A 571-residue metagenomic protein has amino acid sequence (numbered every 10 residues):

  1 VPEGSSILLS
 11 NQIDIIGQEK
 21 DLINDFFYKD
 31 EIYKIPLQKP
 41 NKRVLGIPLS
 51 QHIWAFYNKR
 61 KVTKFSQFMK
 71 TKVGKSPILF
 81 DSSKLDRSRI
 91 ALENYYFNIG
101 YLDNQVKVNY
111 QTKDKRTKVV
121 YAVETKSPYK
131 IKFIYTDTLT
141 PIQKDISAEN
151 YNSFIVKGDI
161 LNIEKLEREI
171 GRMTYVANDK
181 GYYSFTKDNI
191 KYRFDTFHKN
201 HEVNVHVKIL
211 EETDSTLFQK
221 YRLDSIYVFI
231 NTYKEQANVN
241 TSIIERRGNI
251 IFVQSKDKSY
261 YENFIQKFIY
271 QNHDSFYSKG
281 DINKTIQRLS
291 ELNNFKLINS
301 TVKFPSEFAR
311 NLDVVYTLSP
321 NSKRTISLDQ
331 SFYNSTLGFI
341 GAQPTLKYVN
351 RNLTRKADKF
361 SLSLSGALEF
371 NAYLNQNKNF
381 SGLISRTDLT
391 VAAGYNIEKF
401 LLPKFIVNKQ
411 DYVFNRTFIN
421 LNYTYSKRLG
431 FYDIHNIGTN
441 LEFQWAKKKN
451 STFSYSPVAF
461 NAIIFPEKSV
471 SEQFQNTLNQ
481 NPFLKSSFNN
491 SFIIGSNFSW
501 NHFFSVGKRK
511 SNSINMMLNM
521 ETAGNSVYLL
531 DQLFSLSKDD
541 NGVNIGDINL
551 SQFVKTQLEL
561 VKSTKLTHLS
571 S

Functional and structural regions predicted by a protein language model:
V1-E291, S300: Interaction-mediating elements
S5-L9, S88, G100, Q111-K115 (+11 more regions): Solvent-exposed loop and beta-edge segments used for protein-protein assembly and interaction
G17, Y121-S127, Y135-T138, V207-T213 (+9 more regions): Flexible glycine-/small-residue-rich
Y101-Q105, Y183-D188, I340-P344, G495 (+1 more regions): Amphipathic hydrophobic-ligand
L102-Y110, Y183-Y192, K296-K303, V407-N408 (+3 more regions): Short beta-strand elements
V119, V203-V205, V314, I419 (+2 more regions): Hydrophobic residues positioned within well-ordered beta-strands of beta-sheet architectures
D179, F268-Y270, G280, T325 (+1 more regions): Transmembrane beta-strand segments of outer-membrane beta-barrel domains in Gram-negative and organellar OMPs
S215-D411, S487-I494, H502, V506-N512: Outer-membrane beta-barrel initiation region
